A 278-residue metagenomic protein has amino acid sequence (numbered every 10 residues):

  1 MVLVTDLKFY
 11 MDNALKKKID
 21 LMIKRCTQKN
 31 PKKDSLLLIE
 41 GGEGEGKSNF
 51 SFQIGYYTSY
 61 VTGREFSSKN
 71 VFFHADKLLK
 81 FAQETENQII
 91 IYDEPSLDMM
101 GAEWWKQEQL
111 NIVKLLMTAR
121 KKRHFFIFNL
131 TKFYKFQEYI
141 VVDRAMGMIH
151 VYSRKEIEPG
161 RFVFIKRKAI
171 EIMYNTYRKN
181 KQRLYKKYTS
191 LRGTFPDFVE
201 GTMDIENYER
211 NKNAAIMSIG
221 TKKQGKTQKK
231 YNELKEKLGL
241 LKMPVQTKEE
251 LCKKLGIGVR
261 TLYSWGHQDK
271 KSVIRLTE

Functional and structural regions predicted by a protein language model:
M1-Q28: N-terminal pre-Walker A segment at the start of P-loop NTPase domains
L36-S59: Glycine-rich phosphate-binding P-loop
Y56-K69: Post-Walker A helix-loop "phosphate-sensing" segment adjacent to the P-loop in P-loop NTPases
V71-F126: Conserved nucleotide-sensing/catalytic segment adjacent to the nucleotide-binding pocket in NTP-handling enzymes
Y139-P159: A short helix-turn-beta junction within AAA+ P-loop NTPase domains corresponding to the substrate/partner-engaging
K226-Q246, D269, V273-E278: Short, amphipathic alpha-helical "recognition" segments used to contact nucleic acids or chromatin
T247-L255: Short alpha-helical "recognition helix" segments of helix-turn-helix
G258-T261: Short coil turns linking two alpha-helices in DNA-binding domains
